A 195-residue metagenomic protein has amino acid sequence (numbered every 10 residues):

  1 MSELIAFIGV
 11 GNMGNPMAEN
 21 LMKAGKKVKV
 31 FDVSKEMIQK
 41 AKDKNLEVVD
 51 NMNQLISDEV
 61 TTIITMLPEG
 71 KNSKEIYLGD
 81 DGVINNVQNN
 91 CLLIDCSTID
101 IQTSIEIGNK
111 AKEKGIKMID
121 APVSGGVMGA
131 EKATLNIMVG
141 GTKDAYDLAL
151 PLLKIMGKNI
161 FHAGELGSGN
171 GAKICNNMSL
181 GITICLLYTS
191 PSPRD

Functional and structural regions predicted by a protein language model:
M1-Q54, D58, T62-M66, V127: NAD(P)+-binding Rossmann beta1-loop-alpha1 motif at the extreme N-terminus of oxidoreductases
E3, C91, L135: Nucleotide donor/acceptor-binding cores
V30, D50, D95, M118-D120: Hydrophobic residues in well-ordered beta-strands that form the structural core
M52-T65, G70-K114: Rossmann-fold NAD(P) dinucleotide-binding segment
I99-M178: Rossmann-fold dinucleotide-binding core
Y188-D195: Conserved small/polar residues in nucleotide/adenosyl-binding loops
